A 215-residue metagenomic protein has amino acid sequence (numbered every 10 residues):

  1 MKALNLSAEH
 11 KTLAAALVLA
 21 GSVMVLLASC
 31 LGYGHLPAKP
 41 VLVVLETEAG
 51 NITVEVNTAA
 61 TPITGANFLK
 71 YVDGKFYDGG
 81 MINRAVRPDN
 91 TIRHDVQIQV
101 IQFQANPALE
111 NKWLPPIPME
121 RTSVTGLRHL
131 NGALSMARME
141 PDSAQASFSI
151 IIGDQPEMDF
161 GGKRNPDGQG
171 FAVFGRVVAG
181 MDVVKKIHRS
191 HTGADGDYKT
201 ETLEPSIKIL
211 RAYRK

Functional and structural regions predicted by a protein language model:
K2-S7, A14, G21-K215: Cyclophilin-like peptidyl-prolyl cis-trans isomerases
